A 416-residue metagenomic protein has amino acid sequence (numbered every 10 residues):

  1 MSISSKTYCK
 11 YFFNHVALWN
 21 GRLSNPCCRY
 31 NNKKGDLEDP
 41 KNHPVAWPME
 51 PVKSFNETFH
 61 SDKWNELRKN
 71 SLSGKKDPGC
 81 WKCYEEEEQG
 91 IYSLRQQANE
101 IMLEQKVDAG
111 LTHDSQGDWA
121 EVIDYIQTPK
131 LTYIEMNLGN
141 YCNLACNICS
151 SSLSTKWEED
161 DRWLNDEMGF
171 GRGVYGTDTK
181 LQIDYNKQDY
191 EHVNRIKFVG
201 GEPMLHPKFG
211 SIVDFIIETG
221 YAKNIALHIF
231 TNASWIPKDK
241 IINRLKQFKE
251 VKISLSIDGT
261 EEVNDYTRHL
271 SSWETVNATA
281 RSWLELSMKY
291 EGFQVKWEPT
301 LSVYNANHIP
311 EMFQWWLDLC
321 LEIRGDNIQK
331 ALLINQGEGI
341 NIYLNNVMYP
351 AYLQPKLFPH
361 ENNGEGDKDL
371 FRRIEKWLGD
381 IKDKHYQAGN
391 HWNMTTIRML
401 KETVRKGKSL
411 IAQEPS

Functional and structural regions predicted by a protein language model:
M1-G173, D189-Y190, Q387-S416: N-terminal pre-core extensions flanking Radical SAM catalytic domains
M1-K53, L94, A98, N137 (+2 more regions): Radical SAM enzyme [4Fe-4S]-AdoMet core and its adjacent flexible, acidic and glycine-rich loops/tails across
P129-Y141, S152-K180, E191-P207, T219-P237 (+4 more regions): Core AdoMet radical
S151-W157, S211-F215, L317: Amphipathic alpha-helical scaffolding segments
D184: Pre-Walker A adenine-sensing motif
K208-D214, K238-L245, H308-E311: Distinct, well-ordered alpha-helical segments
F215-Y221, L286: Short, acidic, metal-binding catalytic loop of nucleotide-sugar glycosyltransferases
